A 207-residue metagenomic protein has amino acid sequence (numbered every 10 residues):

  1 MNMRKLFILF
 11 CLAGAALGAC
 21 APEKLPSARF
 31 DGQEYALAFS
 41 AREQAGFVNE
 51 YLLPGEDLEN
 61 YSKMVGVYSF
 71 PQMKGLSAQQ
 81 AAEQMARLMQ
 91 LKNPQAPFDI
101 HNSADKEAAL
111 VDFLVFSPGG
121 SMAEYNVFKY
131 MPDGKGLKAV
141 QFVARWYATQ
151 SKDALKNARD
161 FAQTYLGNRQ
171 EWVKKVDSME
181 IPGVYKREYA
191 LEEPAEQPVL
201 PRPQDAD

Functional and structural regions predicted by a protein language model:
N2-F10: Sec-dependent signal peptide recognition, specifically the positively charged N-region followed immediately by
F10-A19: Hydrophobic h-region of N-terminal signal peptides that target proteins for export in Gram-negative bacteria
A21-A38: Short N-terminal segments immediately surrounding and downstream of signal-peptide cleavage
Q33-M73: Secretory pathway targeting signatures of secreted, lumenal, and periplasmic proteins
G46-N49, G120-F128, A139-Q141: Short, surface-exposed coil-to-beta transition loops
K63-A104: Mid-chain, structured segments of secreted extracytoplasmic proteins
Q90-M131: Signature of long, low-cysteine stretches enriched in small and polar/charged residues
V140-D207: Surface-exposed amphipathic alpha-helical segments
